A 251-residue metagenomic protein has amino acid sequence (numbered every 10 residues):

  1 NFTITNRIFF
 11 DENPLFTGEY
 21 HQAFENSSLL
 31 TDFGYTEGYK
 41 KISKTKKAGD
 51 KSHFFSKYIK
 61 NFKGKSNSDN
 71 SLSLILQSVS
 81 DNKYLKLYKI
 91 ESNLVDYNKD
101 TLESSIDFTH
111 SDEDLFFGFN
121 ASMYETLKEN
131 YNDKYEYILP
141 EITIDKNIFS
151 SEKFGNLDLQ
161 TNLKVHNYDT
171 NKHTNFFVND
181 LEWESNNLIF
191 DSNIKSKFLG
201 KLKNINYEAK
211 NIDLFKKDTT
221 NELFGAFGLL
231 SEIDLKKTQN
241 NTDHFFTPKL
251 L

Functional and structural regions predicted by a protein language model:
N1-L251: Outer-membrane beta-barrel proteins and related beta-barrel translocases across Gram-negative bacteria
